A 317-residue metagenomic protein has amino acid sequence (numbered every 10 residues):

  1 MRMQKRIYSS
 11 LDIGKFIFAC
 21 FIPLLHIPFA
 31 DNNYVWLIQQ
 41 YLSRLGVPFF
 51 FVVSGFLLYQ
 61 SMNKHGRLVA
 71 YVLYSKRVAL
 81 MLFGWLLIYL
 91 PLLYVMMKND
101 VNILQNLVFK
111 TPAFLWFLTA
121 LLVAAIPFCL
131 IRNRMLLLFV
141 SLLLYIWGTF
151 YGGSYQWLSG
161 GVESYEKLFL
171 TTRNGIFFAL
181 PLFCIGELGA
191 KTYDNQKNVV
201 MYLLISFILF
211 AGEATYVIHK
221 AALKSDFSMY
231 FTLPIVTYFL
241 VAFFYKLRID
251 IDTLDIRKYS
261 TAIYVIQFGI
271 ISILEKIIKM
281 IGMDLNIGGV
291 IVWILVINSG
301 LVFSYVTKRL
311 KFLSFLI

Functional and structural regions predicted by a protein language model:
M1-I317: Alpha-helical transmembrane segments and their immediate juxtamembrane cytosolic regions
